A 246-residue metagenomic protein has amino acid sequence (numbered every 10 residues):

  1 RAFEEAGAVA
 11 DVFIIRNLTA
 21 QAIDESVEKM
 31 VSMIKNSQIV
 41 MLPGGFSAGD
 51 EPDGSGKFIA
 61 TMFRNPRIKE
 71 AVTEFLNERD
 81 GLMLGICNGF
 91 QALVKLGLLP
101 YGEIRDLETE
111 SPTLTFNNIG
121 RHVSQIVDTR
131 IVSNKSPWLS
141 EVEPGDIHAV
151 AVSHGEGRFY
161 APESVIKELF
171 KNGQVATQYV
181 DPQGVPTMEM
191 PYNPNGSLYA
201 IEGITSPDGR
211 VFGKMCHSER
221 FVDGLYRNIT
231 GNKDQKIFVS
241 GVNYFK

Functional and structural regions predicted by a protein language model:
R1-I86, F90-Y101, T109, T115-S124 (+5 more regions): N-terminal beta1-alpha1 cap of cysteine-dependent amidohydrolase-like domains
E4, I126, I131-K246: C-terminal and late-domain segments of enzyme folds
I59, L114, W138, V142: Short clusters of hydrophobic/aromatic residues that line enzyme substrate/ligand-binding pockets
